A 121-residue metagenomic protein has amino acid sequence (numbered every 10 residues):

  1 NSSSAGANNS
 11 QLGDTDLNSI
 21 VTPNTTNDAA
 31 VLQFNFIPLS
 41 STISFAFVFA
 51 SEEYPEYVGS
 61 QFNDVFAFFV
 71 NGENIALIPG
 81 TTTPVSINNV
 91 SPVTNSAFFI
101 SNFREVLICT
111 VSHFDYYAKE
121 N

Functional and structural regions predicted by a protein language model:
N1-N121: Aromatic (Trp/Tyr/Phe) and Gly/Pro-enriched flexible surface segments
